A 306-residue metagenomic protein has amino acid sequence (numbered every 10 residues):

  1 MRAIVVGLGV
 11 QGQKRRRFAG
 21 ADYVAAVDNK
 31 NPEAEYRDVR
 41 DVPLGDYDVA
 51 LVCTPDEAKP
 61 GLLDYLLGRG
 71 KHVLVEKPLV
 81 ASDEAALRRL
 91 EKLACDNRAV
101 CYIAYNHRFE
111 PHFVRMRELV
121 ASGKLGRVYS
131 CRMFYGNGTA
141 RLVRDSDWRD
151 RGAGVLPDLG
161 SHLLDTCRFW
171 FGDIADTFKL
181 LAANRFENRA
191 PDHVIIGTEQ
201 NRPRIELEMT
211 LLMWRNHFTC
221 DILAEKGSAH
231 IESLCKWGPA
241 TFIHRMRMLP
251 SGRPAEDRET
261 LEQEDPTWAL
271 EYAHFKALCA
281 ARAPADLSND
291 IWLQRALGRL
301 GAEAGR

Functional and structural regions predicted by a protein language model:
M1-A34: N-terminal Rossmann-like dinucleotide-binding module
G20, V49-V52, A99, A273-R306: C-terminal helix-rich "cap/oligomerization" subdomain common to oxidoreductases
Y23, E35-D46: Short acidic low-complexity segments
V49, P60-R108: Beta-strand-loop-alpha-helix segment that lines the small-molecule cofactor/substrate pocket of alpha/beta enzymes
R108-L180, N184-F186: Predominantly a Rossmann-like dinucleotide-binding segment in NAD(P)-dependent oxidoreductases
L164-G238, A269-R282: Contiguous beta-strand/loop segments that form the cofactor/metal-binding neighborhood of enzyme cores
E259-A273: Active-site loop of classical SDR/Rossmann-like NAD(P)-dependent oxidoreductases, centered on the catalytic Tyr-X3-Lys
